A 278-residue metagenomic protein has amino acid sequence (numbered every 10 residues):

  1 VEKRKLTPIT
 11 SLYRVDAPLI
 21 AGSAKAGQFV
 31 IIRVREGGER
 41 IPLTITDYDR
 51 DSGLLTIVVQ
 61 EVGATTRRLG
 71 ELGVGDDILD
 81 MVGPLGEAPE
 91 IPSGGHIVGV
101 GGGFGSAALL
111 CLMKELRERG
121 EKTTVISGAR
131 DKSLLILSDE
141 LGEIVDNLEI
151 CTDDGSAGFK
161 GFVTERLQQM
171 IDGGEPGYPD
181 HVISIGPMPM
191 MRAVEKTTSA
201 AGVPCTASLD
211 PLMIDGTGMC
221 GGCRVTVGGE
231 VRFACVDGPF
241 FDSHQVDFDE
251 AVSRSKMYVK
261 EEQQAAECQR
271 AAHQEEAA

Functional and structural regions predicted by a protein language model:
V1-V74: Ferredoxin-reductase
I32, D80-M81, V225: A generic structural signal for residues embedded in beta-strands
R35, G83-P84, G228: Short, surface-exposed secondary-structure boundary micro-motifs
G38-D47, L85-G95, C235: Short, Lys/Arg- and Gly-enriched loop/turn segments at beta-strand edges
A64-I214: FNR/FR-type flavoprotein reductase catalytic core
A108, M188-M190, D210-F240, A266-A272: Local cysteine-cluster metal-coordination motifs and their immediate loop/turn environment, predominantly Fe-S cluster
F233-D237, F241-A278: Short Fe-S-cluster ligation motifs
